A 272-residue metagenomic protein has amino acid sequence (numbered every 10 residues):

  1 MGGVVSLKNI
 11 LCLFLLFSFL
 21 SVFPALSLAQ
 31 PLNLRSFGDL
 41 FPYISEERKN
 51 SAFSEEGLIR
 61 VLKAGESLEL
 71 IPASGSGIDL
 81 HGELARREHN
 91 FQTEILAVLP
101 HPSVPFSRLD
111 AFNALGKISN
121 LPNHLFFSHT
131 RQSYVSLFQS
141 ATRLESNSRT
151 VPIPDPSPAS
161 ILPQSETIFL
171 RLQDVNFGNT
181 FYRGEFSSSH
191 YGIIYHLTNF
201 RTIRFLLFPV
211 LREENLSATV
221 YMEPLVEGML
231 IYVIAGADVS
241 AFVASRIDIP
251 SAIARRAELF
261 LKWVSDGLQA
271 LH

Functional and structural regions predicted by a protein language model:
M1-K8: N-terminal secretory signal peptides that target proteins for export/translocation
C12-V22: Bacterial N-terminal signal peptides
F23-A29: Sec/Tat signal peptide C-region and signal peptidase I cleavage site
P31-V175: Hydrophobic ligand-binding cavity/cleft-lining segments
N176, F181-T219: Hydrophobic-ligand binding "helix-grip"
L206-L211, A237-R256: A short acidic/glycine-rich loop-to-helix N-cap element
R212-S240: Compact beta-sheet-dominated globular domain cores
L230, S245-H272: A conserved amphipathic terminal alpha-helix motif
